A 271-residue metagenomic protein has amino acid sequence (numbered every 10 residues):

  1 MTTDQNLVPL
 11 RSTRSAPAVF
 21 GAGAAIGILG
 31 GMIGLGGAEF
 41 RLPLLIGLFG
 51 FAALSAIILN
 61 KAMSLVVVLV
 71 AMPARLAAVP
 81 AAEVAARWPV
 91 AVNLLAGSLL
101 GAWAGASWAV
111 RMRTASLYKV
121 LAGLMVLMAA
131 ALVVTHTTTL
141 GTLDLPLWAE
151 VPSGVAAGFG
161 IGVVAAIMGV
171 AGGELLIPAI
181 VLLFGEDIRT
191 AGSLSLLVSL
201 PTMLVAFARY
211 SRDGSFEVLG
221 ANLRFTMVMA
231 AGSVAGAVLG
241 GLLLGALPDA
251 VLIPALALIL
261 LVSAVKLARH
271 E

Functional and structural regions predicted by a protein language model:
M1-I28, I46-L48, A53-S55, P73-A166 (+4 more regions): Juxtamembrane transmembrane-helix boundary motif
G23-L35, K61-S64, V68, L95-S98: N-terminal transmembrane alpha-helices
G34-R41, I167-A179: Transmembrane helix boundary and interhelical junction motifs in multipass membrane proteins
A38, S64-R75, G105, T202-Y210: Alpha-helical transmembrane segments and their lipid-water interface positions in multi-pass membrane proteins
F40, K61, L175, L196 (+1 more regions): Residue-level recognition of oxygen-bearing side chains
L42, V66, A130, I177 (+2 more regions): Alpha-helical transmembrane segments of polytopic integral membrane proteins, especially the permease/helical cores
I57-V68, G192-T202: Transmembrane helix-bundle signature of multi-pass membrane transporters/permeases
